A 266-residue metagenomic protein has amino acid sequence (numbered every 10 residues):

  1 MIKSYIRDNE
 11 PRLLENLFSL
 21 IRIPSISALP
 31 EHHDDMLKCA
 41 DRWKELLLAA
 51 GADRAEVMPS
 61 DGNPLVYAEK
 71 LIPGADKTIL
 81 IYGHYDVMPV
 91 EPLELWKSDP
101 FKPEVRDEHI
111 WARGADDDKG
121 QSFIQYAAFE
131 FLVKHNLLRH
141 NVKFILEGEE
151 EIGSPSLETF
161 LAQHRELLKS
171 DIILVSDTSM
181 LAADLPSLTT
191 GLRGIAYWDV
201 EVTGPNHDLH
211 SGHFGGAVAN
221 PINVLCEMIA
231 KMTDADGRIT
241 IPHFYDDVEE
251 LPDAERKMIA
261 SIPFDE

Functional and structural regions predicted by a protein language model:
I2-R113, L132-L138: Acidic/His- and Gly-rich active-site-bordering loop/insert found across diverse amide/peptide-bond hydrolases
D8, R12, D34, K38 (+5 more regions): Conserved active-site and cofactor/substrate-binding residues in soluble primary-metabolism enzymes
P11, R22, L48, K134-L137 (+3 more regions): Generic secondary-structure signature for well-ordered alpha-helical cores
K44, F123-E130, E158, I222-A230: Predominant activation on well-ordered alpha-helical scaffold segments within soluble catalytic domains
I110-A112, N206-G212: Short small-residue beta-strand/loop micro-motif enriched in glycine and branched aliphatics
D116-G191: Acidic/histidine-rich catalytic neighborhood of metal-dependent amide-processing enzymes
L181, S211-E266: Acidic-enriched catalytic cores of C-N bond-cleaving enzymes acting on peptides and small amides
S187-T203: Flexible glycine/proline-rich, aromatic-decorated loop/lid segments
